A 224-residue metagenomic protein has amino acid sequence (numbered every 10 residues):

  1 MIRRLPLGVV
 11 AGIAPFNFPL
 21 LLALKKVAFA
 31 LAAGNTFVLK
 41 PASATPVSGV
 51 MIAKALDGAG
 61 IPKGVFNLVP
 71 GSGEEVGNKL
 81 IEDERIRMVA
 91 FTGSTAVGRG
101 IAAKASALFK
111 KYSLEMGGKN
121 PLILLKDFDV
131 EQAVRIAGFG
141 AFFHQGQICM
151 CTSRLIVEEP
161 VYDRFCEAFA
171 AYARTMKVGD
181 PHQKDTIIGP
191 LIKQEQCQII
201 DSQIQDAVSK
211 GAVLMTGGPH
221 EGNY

Functional and structural regions predicted by a protein language model:
M1-Q132: Rossmann-like NAD(P) dinucleotide-binding subdomain of oxidoreductase/dehydrogenase enzymes
M88, A96-Y224: ALDH superfamily catalytic-core signature
